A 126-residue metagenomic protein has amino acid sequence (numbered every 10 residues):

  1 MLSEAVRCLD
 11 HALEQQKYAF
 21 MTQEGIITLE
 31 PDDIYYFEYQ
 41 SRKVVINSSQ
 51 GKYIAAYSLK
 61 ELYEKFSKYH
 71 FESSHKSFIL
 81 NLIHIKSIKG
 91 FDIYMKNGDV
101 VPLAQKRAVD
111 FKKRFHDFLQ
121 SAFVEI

Functional and structural regions predicted by a protein language model:
M1-K17, D110, R114-I126: Inter-domain helical "communication" segments and dimerization helices that couple sensory or membrane-embedded modules
L2-K96, V100-P102: Conserved binding/recognition cores within well-folded domains
V100-Q105, V109-K112: C-terminal structural segments of small proteins and small subunits
